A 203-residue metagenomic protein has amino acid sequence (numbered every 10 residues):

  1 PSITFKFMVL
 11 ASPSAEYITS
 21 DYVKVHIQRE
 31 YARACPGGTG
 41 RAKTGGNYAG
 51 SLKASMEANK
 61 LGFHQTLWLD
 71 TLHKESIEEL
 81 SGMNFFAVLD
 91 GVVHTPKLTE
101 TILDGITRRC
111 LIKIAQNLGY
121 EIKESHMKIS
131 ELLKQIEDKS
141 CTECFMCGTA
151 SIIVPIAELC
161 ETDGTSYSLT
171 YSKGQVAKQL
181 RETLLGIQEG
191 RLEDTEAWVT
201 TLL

Functional and structural regions predicted by a protein language model:
P1-L203: Helix-start/capping segments and mature chain N-termini
